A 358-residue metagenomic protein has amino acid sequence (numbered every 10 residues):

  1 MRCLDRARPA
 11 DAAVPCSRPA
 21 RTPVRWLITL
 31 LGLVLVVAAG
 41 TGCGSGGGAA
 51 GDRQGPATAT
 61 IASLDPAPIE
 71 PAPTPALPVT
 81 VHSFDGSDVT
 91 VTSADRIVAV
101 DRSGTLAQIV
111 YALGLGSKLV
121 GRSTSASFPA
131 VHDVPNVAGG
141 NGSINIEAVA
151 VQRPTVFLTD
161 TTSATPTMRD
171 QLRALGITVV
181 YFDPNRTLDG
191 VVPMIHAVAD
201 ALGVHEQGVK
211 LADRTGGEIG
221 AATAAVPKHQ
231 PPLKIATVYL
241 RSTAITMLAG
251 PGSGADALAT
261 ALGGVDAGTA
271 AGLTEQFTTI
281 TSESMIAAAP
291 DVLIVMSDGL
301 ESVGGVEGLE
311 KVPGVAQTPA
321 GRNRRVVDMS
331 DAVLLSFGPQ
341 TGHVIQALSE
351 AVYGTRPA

Functional and structural regions predicted by a protein language model:
R2-T105, E206-V238, A351-A358: Bacterial Sec-exported substrate-binding components of ABC uptake systems
F84, V137-I146, N185, G272-I280: Short helix-initiation/N-cap motifs at beta->coil->alpha
D95-Q152, V156-T161, A267: A short, structured surface patch at a secondary-structure boundary
D101, S123, T161-T162, Y239 (+3 more regions): Short secondary-structure boundary segments
N145-T161, I177, T281-V295: Proline-aspartate-enriched helix->loop->beta-strand connector
T165-M168, V180-V198, P231-A257, E301-G304: Extracytoplasmic ligand-binding site segments that recognize negatively charged/polar headgroups
G190, M194-D200, V292-A358: Structured C-terminal subdomain patch of bacterial secreted/periplasmic proteins
L248-F277: Alpha-helical, coiled-coil/dimerization segments enriched in small aliphatic residues
